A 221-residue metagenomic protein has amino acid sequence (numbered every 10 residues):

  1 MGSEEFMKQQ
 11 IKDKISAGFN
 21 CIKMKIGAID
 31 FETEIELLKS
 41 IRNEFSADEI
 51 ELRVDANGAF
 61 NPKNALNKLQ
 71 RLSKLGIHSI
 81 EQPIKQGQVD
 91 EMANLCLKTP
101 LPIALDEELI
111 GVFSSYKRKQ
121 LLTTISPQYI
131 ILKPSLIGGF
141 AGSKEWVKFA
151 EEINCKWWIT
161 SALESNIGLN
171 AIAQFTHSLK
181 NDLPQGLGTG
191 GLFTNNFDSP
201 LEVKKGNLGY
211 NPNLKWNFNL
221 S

Functional and structural regions predicted by a protein language model:
M1-T99: Metal-dependent enolase-superfamily TIM-barrel catalytic cores that perform enediolate-based chemistry
S16-N20, F45-D48, Q70-H78, C96-I103 (+3 more regions): Glycine-enriched alpha-helix->loop->beta-strand junction motifs that scaffold or abut catalytic
M24, L52-V54, E81-Q82, I103-E107 (+2 more regions): General beta-strand structural signal in soluble alpha/beta enzymes
P62-L72, D90, V112-I125, K144-V147 (+1 more regions): Catalytic cores of alpha/beta
S79, K85, K133-I137, S161-L163 (+1 more regions): Active-site PLP-lysine loop of aminotransferase-like
P83, D90-T160: A beta-strand-loop signature enriched in Asp, Gly, Thr, and Trp that corresponds to the sialidase/neuraminidase Asp-box
A162-S221: Flexible C-terminal active-site loop/helix
